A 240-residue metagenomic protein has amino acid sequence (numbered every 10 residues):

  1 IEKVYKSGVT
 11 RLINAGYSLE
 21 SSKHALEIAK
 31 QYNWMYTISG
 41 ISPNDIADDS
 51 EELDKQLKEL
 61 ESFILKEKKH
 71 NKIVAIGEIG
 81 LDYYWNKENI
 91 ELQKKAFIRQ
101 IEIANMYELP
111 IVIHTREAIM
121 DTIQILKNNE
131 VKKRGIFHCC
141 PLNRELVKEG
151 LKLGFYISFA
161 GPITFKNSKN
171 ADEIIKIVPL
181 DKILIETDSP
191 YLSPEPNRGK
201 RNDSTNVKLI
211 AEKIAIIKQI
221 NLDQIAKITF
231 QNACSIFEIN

Functional and structural regions predicted by a protein language model:
I1-N240: Mid-domain alpha/beta scaffold segments of enzyme catalytic cores
